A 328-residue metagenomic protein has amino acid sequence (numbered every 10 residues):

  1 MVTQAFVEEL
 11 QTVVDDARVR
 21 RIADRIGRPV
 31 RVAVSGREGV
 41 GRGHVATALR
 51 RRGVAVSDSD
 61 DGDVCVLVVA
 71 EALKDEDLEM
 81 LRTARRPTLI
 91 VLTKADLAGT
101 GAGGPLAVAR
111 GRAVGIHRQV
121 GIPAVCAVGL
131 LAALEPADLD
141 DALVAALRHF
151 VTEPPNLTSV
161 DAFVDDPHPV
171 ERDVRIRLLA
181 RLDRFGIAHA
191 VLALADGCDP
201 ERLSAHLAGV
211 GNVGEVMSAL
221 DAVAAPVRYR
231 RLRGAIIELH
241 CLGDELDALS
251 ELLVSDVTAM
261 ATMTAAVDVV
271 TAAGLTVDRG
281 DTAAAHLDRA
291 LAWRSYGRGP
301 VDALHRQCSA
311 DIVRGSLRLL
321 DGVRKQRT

Functional and structural regions predicted by a protein language model:
M1-R37, A292-H305, S309: N-terminal low-complexity/disordered regulatory or targeting extensions
V2-R28, L49-F150: Conserved C-terminal guanine-recognition region of P-loop GTPase G domains, centered on the G4
V30-V54: Glycine-rich phosphate-binding P-loop
A33-G36, D183, T271, I312: Generic detector of intrinsically disordered, low-complexity, polar/charged segments
R42, V54-S57, C198-L207, M217-T328: A non-catalytic, extended alpha-helical scaffold characteristic of dynamin-superfamily P-loop GTPases
V114, Q119-D268: C-terminal end of P-loop GTPase domains and the immediately downstream helical coupling element
